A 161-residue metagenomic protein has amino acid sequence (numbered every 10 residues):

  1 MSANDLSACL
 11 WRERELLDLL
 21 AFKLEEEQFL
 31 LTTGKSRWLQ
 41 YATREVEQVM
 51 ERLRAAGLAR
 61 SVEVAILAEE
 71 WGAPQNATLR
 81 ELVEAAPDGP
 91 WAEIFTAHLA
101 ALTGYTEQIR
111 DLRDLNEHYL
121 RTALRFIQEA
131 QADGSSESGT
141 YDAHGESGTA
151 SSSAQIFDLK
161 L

Functional and structural regions predicted by a protein language model:
M1-L82: Extended, charge-rich alpha-helical scaffolding segments
T78-L161: Short terminal interaction segments
